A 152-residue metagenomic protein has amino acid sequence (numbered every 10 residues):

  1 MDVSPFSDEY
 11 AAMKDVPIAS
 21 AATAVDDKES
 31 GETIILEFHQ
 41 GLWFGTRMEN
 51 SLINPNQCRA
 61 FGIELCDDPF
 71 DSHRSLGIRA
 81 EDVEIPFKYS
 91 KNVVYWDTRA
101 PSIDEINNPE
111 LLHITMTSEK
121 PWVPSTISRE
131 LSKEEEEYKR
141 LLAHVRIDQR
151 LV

Functional and structural regions predicted by a protein language model:
M1-D2: Short Gly/aromatic-enriched secondary-structure transition segments
P5, Y10-V152: Aspartic protease core domain of the pepsin/retropepsin superfamily
